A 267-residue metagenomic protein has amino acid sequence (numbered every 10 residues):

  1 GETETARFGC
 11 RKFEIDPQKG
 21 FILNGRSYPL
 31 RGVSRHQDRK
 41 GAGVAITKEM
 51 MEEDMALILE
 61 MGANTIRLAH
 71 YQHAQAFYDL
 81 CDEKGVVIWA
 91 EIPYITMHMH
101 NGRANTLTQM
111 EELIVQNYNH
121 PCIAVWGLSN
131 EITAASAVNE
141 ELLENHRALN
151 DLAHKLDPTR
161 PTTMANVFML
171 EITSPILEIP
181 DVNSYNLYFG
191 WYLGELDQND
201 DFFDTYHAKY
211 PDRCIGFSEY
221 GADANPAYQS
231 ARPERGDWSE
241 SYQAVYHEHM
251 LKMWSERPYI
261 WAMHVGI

Functional and structural regions predicted by a protein language model:
E2-R147, T162-T163, K209, I215-S218 (+2 more regions): Active-site-adjacent substrate/metal-binding segments within catalytic domains of carbohydrate-active enzymes
A76, E171-I172: Short acidic active-site motifs
C122-W126, E144-V167, T173-I267: Substrate-binding clefts and catalytic carboxylate motifs of secreted carbohydrate-active enzymes
E131-I132, F168-L170: Short, internal active-site loops enriched in acidic
